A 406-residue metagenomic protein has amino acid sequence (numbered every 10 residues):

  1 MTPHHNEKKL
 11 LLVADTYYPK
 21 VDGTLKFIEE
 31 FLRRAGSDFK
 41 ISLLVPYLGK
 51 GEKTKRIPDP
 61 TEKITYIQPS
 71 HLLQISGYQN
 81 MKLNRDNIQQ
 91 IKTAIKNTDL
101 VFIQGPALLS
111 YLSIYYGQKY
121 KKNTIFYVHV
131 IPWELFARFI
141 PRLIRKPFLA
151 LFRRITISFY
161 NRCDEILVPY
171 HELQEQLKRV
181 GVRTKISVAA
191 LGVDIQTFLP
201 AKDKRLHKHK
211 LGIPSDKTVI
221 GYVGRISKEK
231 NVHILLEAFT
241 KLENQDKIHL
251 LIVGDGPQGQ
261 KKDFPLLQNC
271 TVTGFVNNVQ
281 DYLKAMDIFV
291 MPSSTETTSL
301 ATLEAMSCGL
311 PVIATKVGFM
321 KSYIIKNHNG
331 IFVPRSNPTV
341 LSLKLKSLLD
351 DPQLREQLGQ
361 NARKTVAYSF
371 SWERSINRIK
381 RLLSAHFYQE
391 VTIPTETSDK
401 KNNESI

Functional and structural regions predicted by a protein language model:
M1-Q68, K96, N244, E404-I406: N-terminal subdomain of nucleotide-sugar transferases
K26, T218, Y222-K241, T339-V340: A conserved mid-protein helix/loop that constitutes part of the nucleotide-sugar donor-binding site
Y47, E172, G192: Carbohydrate-associated surface elements
L199-I213: A short helix/loop element that forms part of the nucleotide-sugar donor recognition site in Leloir-type
F275, S294: Aromatic "clamp/platform" in nucleotide-sugar-dependent glycosyltransferases that forms part of the donor/acceptor
P311-A314, I324: Short hydrophobic beta-strand element within catalytic cores of glycosyltransferases and related nucleotide-activated
K326-N327, I331-P338, S347-Q353: Conserved acidic donor-binding segment of nucleotide-sugar-dependent glycosyltransferases
V340, S347, L354-S369, S375-R378: A short, well-ordered alpha-helix in the C-terminal region of glycosyltransferases
